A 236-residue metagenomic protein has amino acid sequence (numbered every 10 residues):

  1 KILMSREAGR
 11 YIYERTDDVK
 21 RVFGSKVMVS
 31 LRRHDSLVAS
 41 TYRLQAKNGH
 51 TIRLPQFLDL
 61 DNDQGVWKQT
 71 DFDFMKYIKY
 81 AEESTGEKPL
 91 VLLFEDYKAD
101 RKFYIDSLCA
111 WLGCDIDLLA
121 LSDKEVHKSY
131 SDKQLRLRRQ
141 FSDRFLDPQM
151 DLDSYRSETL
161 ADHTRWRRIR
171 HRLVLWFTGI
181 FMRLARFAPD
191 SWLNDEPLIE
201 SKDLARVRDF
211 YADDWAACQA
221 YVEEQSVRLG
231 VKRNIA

Functional and structural regions predicted by a protein language model:
K1-A236: Anion-recognition interface
